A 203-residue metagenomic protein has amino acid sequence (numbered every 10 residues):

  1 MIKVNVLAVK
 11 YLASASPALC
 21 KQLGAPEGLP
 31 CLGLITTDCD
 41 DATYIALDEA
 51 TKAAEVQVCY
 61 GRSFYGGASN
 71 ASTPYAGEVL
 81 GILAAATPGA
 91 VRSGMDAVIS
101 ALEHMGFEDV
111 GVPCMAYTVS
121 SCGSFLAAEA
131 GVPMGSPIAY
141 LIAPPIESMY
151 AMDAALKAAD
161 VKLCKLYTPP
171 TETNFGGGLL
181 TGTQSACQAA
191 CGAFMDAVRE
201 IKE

Functional and structural regions predicted by a protein language model:
I2-C39, R62-V79, A85-T87, G106-E203: A structural signal for small-residue-enriched, beta-sheet-centric alpha/beta enzyme cores and oligomeric scaffold folds
Y44: Short, conserved "active-site rim" segments that organize catalytic pockets and cofactor/ligand binding
Q57: Flexible, small-/acidic-enriched active-site or ligand-binding loops
R92-A101, A190-A197: Short amphipathic alpha-helices in soluble, non-transmembrane regions that often serve as interface/regulatory elements
